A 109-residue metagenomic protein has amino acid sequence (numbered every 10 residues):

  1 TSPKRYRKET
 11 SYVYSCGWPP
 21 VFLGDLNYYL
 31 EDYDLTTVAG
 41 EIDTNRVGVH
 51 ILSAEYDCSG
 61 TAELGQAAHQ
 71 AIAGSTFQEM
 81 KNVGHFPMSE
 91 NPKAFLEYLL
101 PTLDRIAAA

Functional and structural regions predicted by a protein language model:
T1, Y33, L103-A107: A general structural signal marking secondary-structure boundaries and capping sites
S2-Q70, T76-E79: Conserved serine/cysteine hydrolase catalytic core
I72-A109: Catalytic active-site module of serine/aspartate enzymes centered on a nucleophile-bearing elbow/loop
